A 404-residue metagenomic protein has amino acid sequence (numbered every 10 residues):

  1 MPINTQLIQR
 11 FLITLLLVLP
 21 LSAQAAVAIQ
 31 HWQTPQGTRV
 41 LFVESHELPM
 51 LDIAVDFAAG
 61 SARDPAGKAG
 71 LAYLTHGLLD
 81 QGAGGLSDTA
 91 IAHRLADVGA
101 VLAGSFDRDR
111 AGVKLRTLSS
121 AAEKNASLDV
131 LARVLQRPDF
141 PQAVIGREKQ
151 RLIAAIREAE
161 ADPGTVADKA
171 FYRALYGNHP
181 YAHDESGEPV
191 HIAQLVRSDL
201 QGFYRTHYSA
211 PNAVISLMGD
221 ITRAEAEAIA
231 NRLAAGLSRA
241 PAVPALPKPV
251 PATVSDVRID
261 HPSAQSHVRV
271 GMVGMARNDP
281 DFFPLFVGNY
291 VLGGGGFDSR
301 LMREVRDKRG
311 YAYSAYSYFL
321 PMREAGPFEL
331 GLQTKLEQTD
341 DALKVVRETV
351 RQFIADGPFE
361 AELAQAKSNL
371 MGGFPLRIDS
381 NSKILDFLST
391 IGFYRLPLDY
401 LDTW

Functional and structural regions predicted by a protein language model:
P2-L12: Bacterial N-terminal signal peptides that target proteins for export
R10-S22: Bacterial N-terminal signal peptides
A25-M50: N- or domain-start disorder-to-order transition segments that initiate the globular core
V43, L48-L74, D88-V134, I153 (+5 more regions): M16 family metallopeptidases and their MPP-like homologs
G82-G85, L135-A143, A355: Short, polar/flexible loop-turn hinges at active-site or ligand-entry regions and domain interfaces
S105-D109, I145-G146, V250: Short, glycine-/polar-rich solvent-exposed loops and beta-turns at beta-strand/coil boundaries
G177-N178, A182-E185, S209-A210, V214-A276: An aromatic/glycine/proline-enriched structural segment found at the starts of mature extracellular/organellar domains
